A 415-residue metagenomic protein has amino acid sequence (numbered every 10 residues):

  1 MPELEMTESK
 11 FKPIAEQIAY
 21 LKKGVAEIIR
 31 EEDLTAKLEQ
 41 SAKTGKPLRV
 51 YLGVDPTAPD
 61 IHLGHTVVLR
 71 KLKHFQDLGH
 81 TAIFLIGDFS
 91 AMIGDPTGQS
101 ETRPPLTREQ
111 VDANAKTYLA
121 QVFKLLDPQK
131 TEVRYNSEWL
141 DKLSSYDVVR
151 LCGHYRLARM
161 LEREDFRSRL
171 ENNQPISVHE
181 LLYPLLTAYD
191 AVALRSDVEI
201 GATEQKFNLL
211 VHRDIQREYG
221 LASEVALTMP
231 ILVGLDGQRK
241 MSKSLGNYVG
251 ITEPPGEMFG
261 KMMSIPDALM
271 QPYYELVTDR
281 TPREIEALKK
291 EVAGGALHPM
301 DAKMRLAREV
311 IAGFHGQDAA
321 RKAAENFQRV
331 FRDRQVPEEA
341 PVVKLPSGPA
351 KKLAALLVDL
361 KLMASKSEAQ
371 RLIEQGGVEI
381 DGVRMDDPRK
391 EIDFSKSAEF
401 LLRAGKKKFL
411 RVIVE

Functional and structural regions predicted by a protein language model:
P2-R49: Positively charged, low-complexity intrinsically disordered leader regions
V25, P105-T228, L235: Divalent-metal (Mg2+/Mn2+/Ca2+)-assisted nucleotide/phosphate chemistry catalytic cores
L34-P96, I200-K206, H212: N-terminal catalytic cores of NTP/NDP-binding nucleotidyl/phosphoryl-transfer enzymes
G45-G53, A82, Y183-A193, G234 (+1 more regions): Short, hydrophobic/aliphatic alpha-helical segments
V68-L72, L185, N208-I215, V310 (+1 more regions): Buried hydrophobic packing segments
K73, F84-V122: Active-site rim/loop-helix segments in enzyme catalytic domains that contact anionic ligands
G94-G98, L143-V149, G237-M241: Short acidic, glycine/serine/threonine-rich loops at helix termini
I215-E415: Conserved nucleotide- and phosphate/pyrophosphate-binding catalytic cores in adenylate/nucleotidyl-handling enzymes
